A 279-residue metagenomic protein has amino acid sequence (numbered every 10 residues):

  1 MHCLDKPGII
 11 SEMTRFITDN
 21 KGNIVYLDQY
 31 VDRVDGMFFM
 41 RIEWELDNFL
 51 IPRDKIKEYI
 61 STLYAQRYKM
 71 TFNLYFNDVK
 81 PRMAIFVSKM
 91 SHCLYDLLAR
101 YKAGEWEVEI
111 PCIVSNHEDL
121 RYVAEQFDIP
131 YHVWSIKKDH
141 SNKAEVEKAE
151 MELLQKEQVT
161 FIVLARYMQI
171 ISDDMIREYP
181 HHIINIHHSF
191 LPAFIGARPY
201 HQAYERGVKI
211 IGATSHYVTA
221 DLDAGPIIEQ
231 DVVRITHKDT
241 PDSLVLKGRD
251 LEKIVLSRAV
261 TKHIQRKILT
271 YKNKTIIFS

Functional and structural regions predicted by a protein language model:
M1-P81: A conserved regulatory-domain signal marking ACT and ACT-like small-molecule sensing domains and adjacent regulatory
K80-M83, H182: Residues that mark the start of a beta-strand
M83-H92: Short, glycine-rich nucleotide/cofactor-binding loops
S91-A103: Histidine-anchored nucleotide/phosphate-binding helix
V108-D119: Short internal beta-strands
E109-P111, P130-I136, H182-H187: Short hydrophobic/aromatic-enriched beta-strand-loop microsegments
H117, S141-E145, E157-S279: Donor/substrate-binding cores of folate-linked one-carbon enzymes
E125, I129-E157: Adenosine-nucleotide cofactor-binding segment
